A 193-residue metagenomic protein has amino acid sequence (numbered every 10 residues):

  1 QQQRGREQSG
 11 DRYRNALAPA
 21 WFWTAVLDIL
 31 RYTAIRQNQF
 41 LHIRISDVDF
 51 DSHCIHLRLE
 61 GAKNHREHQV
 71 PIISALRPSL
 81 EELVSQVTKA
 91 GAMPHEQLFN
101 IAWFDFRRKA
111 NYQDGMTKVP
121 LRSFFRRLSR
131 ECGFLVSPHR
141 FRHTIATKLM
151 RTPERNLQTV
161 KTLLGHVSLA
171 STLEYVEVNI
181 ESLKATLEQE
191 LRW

Functional and structural regions predicted by a protein language model:
Q1-E7, N64-A75, A92-E96: DNA breakage-rejoining catalytic core of tyrosine-based enzymes
Q1-Q37: Basic, Lys/Arg- and aromatic-enriched nucleic-acid-binding interface segment
Q1-Q8, G61, W103-Q113: Flexible interdomain linker/hinge and immediately adjacent N-terminus of the catalytic tyrosine-recombinase domain
G10-Y13, V119-T162: Short, basic (Lys/Arg/His-rich) helix/loop patches that form interaction surfaces in the mid-to-C-terminal regions
I29-H42, T152-R155, H166: A short, glycine-centered helix-capping/turn motif at helix boundaries that positions DNA-contacting or catalytic
T33, N38, H42-S79: Conserved tyrosine-mediated DNA breakage-rejoining catalytic core shared by Y-recombinases
G61, L164-Q189: Catalytic-site neighborhood detector that most strongly recognizes the C-terminal catalytic loop/helix of tyrosine
S74-F134: Active-site/catalytic core of tyrosine-dependent DNA strand-transfer enzymes
